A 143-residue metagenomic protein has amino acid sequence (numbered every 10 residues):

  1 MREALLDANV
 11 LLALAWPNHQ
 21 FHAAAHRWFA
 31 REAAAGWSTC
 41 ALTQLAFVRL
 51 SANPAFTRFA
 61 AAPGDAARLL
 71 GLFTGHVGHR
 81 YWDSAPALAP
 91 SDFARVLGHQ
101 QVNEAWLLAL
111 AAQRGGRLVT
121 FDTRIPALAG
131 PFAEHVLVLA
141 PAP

Functional and structural regions predicted by a protein language model:
M1-T39, S51, A55-D65, A142-P143: Short, well-structured N-terminal submotif of metal-dependent ribonuclease cores
D7, Q100-Q101, D122, H135-P143: Histidine- and aromatic-rich ligand-binding microenvironments
E32, F73-T74, A111, A129: A generic structural signal for well-ordered alpha-helical segments
G36, G78-R80, H135-L137: Conserved beta-strand segments of alpha/beta enzyme cores
L42-Q44, N103: Short, conserved alpha-helical segments within structured domains
A60, G75-T123: Active-site neighborhoods of divalent-metal-dependent phosphate/nucleic-acid chemistry enzymes
P126-F132: Short loop/helix-cap segments at secondary-structure boundaries that form the rim of catalytic
